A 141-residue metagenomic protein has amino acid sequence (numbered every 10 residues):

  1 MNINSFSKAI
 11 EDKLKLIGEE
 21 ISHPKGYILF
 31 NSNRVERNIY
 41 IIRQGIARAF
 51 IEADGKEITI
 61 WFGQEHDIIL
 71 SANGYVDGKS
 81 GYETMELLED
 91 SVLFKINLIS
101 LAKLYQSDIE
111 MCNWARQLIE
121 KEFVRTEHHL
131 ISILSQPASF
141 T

Functional and structural regions predicted by a protein language model:
M1-K25, G74: Cyclic nucleotide-binding regulatory module and flanking cytosolic helices
N2, Y27-E89: Cyclic nucleotide-binding regulatory domains
I21-H23, G63, I96: Hydrophobic residues at beta-strand termini and immediately following loops that shape nucleotide-binding pockets
E86-E89, K95-T141: Polybasic "coupling" helices that flank or enter modular domains
